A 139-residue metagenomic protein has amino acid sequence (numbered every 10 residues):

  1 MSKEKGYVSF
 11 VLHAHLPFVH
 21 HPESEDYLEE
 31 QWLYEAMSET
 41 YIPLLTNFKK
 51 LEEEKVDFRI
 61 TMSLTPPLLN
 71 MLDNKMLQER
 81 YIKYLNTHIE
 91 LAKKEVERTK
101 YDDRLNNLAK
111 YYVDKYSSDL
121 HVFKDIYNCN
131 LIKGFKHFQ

Functional and structural regions predicted by a protein language model:
M1-E30, Y34-Q139: Catalytic alpha-helical scaffold of carbohydrate-active enzymes acting on polysaccharides/glycoconjugates
